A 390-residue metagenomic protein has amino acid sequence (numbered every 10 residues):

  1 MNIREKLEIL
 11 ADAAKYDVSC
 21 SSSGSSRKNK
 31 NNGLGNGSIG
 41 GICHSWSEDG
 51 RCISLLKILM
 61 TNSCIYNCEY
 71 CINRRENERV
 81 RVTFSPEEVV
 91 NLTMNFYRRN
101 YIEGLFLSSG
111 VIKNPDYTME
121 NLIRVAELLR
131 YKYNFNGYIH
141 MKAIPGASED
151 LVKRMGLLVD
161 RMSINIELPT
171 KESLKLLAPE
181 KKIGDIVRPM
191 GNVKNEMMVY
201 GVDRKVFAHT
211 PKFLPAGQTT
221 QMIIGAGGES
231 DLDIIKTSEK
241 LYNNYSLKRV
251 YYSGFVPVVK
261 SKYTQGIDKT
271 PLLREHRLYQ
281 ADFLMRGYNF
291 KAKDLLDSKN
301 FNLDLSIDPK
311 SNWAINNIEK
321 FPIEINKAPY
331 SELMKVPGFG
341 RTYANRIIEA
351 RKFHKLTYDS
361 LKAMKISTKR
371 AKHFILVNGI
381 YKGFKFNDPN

Functional and structural regions predicted by a protein language model:
M1-S63, K385-N390: Flexible, acidic/Gly-rich N-terminal and inter-domain linker regions that tether and position cofactor-handling modules
L55, C68, L107, I164 (+3 more regions): Conserved, mostly hydrophobic/aromatic
I58-E87: Canonical Radical SAM [4Fe-4S] cluster-binding loop centered on the CxxxCxxC motif and its immediate flanking residues
T61, I65, Y330, Y358: Residues immediately within or flanking Cys/His clusters that coordinate Zn2+ in small zinc-binding modules
V90, K113-F290: Conserved AdoMet/S-adenosylmethionine-binding subsite of the radical SAM
L92-G110, A281: Short Fe-S-cluster ligation motifs
Y263-K335, T368-N390: Long, highly charged, low-complexity intrinsically disordered interaction regions that mediate electrostatic DNA/RNA
